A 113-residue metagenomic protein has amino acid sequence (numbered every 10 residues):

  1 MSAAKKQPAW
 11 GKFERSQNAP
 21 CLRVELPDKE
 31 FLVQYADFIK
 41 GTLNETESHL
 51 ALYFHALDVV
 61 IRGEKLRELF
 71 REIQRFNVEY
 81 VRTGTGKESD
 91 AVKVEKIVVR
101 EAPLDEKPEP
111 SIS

Functional and structural regions predicted by a protein language model:
M1-S16: Anionic N-terminal interaction surfaces
R15-P20, E45-S48: A short, compositionally biased
N18-L32: Short aromatic-glycine motifs in intrinsically disordered, low-complexity regions
L26, N44, F54: Acidic surface patches and DE-rich sequence motifs
L32-V33, L52: Structural recognition of beta-strand segments within beta-rich domains
Q34-N44: Phosphoinositide-dependent membrane-docking surfaces
E47-E68: Short, surface-exposed polybasic-and-hydrophobic patches located at secondary-structure transitions
I61-S113: Helix-rich interaction surfaces within compact, conserved domain-sized segments that mediate assembly or partner
